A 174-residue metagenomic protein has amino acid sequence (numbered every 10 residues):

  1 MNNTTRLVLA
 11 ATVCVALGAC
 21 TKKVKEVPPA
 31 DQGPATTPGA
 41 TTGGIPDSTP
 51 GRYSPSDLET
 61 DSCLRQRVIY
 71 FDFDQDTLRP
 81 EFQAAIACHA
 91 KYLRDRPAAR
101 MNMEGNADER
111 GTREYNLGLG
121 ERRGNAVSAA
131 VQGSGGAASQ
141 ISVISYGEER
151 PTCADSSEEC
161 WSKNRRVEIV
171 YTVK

Functional and structural regions predicted by a protein language model:
M1-L9: Bacterial N-terminal signal peptides that target proteins for export
A11-V13: Pyridoxal 5′-phosphate
A16-A19: C-terminal motif of bacterial Sec signal peptides marking the signal peptidase cleavage site
T21-R100, K174: Periplasmic peptidoglycan-binding/tethering modules of Gram-negative envelope proteins
Q75-L78, A107-G111, E148-P151: Solvent-exposed loop/turn segments at secondary-structure junctions within structured extracellular/periplasmic domains
E81-C88, E114, G118, R122-A126 (+1 more regions): Extracytoplasmic/secreted proteins, especially bacterial periplasmic and envelope-associated proteins
P97-N106, E121-T152, R165-K174: A non-catalytic structural micro-motif
C153-S157: Short beta-alpha junctions and helix-cap segments that line functional grooves
